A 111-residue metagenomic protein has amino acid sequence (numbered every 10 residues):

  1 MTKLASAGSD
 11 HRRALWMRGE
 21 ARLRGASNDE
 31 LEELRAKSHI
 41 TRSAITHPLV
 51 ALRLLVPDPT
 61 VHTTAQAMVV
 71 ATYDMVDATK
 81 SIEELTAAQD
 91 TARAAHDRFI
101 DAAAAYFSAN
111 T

Functional and structural regions predicted by a protein language model:
M1-T111: Conserved non-transmembrane functional hotspots
